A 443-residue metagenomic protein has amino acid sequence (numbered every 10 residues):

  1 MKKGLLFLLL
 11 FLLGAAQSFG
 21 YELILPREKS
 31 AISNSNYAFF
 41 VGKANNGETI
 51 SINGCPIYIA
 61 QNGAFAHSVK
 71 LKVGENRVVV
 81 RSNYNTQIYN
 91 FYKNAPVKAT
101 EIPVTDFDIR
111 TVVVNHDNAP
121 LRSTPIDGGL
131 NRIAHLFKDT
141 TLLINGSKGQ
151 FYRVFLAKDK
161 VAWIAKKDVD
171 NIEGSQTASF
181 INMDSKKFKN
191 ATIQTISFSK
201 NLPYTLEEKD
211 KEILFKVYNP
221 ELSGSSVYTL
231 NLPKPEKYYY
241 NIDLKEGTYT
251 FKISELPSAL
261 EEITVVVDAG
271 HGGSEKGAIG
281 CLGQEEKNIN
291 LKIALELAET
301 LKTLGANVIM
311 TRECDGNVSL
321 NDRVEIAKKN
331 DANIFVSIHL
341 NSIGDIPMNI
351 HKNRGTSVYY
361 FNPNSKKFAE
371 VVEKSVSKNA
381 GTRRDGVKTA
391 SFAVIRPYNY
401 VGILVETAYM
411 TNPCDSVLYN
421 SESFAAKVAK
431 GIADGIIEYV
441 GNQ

Functional and structural regions predicted by a protein language model:
G4-L13: Sec-dependent N-terminal signal peptides
L10, F251-I253, I403-E406: A short beta-strand motif that forms the metal-chelation/ATP-contact edge of phosphoryl-transfer active sites
L12-E22: Bacterial Sec-dependent signal peptides at the C-terminal "C-region" and cleavage site
G20-K29, S33-S35, K43, G47-T49 (+2 more regions): Short linear recognition/processing motifs and adjacent strand/loop elements at protein termini and domain edges
S258-G283, V336: Catalytic-core environment of secreted peptidases
I279-Q443: Active-site-proximal helix/loop segments of hydrolytic enzymes
